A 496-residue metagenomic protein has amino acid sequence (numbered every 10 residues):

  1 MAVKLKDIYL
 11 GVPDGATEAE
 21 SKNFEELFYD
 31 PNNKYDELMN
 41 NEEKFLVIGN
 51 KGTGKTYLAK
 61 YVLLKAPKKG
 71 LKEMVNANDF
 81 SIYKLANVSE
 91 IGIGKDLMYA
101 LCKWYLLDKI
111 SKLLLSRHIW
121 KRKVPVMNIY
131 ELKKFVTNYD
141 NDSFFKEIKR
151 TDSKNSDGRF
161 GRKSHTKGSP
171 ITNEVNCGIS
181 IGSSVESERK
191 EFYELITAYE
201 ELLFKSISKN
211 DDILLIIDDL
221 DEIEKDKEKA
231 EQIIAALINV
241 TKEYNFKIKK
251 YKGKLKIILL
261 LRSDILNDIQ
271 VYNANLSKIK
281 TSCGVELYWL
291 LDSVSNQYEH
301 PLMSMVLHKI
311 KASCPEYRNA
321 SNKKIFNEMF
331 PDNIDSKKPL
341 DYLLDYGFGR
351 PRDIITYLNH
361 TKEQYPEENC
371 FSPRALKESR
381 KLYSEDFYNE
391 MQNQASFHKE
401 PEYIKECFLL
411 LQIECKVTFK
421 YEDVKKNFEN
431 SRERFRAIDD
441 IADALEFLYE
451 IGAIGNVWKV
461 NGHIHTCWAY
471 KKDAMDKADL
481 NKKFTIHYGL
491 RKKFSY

Functional and structural regions predicted by a protein language model:
M1-G92, D96, L480-Y496: Walker A/P-loop-proximal flanking segment of P-loop NTPase domains
P13, A77-N78, Y251, F330-Y496: C-terminal leucine-rich, beta-strand-based interaction scaffolds used for sensing/assembly
N41-T53, V88-A100, G182-Y193, S206 (+10 more regions): Short, charged/polar micro-motifs that form catalytic or ligand-binding hotspots
N50-T53, L58-L214, I223, L266 (+1 more regions): P-loop NTPase nucleotide-binding core
S89-G92, E231-Q232, Y272-I279, T361-Q364 (+1 more regions): Short secondary-structure boundary/capping segments
S111, F204, I238-N245, N359 (+2 more regions): Alpha-helical repeat scaffolds in large eukaryotic proteins
Y193-D332: The catalytic "switch" region of P-loop NTPases
